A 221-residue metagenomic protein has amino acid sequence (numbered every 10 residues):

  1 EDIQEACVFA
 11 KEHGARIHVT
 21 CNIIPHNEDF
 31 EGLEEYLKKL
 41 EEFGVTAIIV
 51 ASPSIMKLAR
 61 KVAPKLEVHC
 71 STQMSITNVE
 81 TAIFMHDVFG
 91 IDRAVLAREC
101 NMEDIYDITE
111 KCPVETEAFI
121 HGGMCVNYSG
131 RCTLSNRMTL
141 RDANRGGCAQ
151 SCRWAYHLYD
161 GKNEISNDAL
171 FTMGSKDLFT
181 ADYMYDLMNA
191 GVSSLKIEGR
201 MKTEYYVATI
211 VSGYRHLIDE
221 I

Functional and structural regions predicted by a protein language model:
E1-I76, V95, E99-K196, M201-I221: Active-site pocket-lining/capping segments in soluble small-molecule metabolic enzymes
V79-E80: Conserved nucleotide-cofactor-binding alpha/beta core module
I91: Residues lining hydrophobic/aromatic ligand-binding pockets adjacent to catalytic sites
